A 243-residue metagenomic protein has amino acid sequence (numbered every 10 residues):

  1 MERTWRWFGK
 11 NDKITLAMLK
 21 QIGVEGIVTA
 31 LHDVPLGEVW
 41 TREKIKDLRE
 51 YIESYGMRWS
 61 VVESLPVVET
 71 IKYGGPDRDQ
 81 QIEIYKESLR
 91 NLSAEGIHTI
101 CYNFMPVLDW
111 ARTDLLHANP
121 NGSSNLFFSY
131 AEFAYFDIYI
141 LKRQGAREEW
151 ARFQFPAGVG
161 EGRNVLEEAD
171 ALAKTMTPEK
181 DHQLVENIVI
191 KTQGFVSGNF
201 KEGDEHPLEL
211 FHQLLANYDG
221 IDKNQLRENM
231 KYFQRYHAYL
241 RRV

Functional and structural regions predicted by a protein language model:
E2-R6, E25-T29, W59-E63, I100-Y102 (+1 more regions): Hydrophobic faces of well-ordered beta-strands that scaffold small-molecule active sites in alpha/beta enzyme cores
R6-K10, L31-V34, S64-V67, F104-V107: Active-site beta-loop-alpha junctions enriched in small/polar residues
D12-L19, L48, I52, F233-R242: Structured alpha-helical segments in the cores of large, soluble enzyme domains
L19, I27-T29, I52, L92 (+1 more regions): Conserved, mostly hydrophobic/aromatic
Q21-E25, M57-K72: A short glycine/small-residue-enriched secondary-structure motif
A30-K46: Glycine-rich, proline-tolerant flexible connector loops at the mouths of alpha/beta enzymes
T41-S64, Q81: An N-terminal, globular interaction/scaffold subdomain
I71-V243: Active-site acidic/histidine proton-transfer and metal-coordination neighborhood in alpha/beta enzyme cores
